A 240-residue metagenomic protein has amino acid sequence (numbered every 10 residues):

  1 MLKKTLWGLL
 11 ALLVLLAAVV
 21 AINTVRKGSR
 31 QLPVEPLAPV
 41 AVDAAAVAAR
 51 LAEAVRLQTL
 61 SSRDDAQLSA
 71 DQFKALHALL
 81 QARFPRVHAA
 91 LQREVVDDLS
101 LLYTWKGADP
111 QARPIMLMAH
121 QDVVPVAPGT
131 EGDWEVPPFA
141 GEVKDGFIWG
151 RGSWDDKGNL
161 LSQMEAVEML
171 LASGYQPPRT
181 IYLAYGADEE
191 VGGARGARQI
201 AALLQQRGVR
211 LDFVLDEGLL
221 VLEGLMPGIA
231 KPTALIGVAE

Functional and structural regions predicted by a protein language model:
M1-V14: N-terminal Sec-pathway targeting helices
G8, L37-A41, E190, G237-V238: Hydrophobic alpha-helical scaffolding
L13-S153, S173-P177: Acidic/His- and Gly-rich active-site-bordering loop/insert found across diverse amide/peptide-bond hydrolases
Q92-E94, I236-E240: Short Gly/Pro-enriched turn/cap motifs at secondary-structure boundaries
F147-I148, G152-V238: Acidic/histidine-rich catalytic neighborhood of metal-dependent amide-processing enzymes
